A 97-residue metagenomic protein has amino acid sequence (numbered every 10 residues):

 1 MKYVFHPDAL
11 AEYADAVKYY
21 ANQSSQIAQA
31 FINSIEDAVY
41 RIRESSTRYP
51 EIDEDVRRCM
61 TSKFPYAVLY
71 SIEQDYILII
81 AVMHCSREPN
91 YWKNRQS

Functional and structural regions predicted by a protein language model:
M1-I32: Arg/Lys-rich, positively charged N-terminal/basic patches that mediate binding to nucleic acids
N22, T47, H84: Short, conserved catalytic or interaction motifs in soluble domains
A28-A30, D55, R87-N90: Solvent-exposed interaction patches of small proteins and small membrane subunits
V39-R43: Short proline/glycine- and basic residue-enriched helix-capping loop/turn segments at helix->loop/beta transitions
E44-I77: Basic/aromatic recognition patch in beta-strand/loop cores that engages polyanionic ligands
A67, S71-S97: Enriched for short, Lys/Arg-rich terminal
